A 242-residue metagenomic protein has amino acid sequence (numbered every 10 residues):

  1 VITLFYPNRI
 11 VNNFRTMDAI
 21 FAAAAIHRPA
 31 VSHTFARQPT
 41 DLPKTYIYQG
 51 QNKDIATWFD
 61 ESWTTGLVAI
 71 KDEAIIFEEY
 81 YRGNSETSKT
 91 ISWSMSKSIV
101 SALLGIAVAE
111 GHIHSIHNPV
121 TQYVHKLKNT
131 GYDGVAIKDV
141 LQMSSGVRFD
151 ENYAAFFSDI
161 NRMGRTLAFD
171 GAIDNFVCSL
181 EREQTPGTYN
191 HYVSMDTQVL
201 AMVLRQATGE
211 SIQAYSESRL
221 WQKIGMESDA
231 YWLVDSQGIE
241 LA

Functional and structural regions predicted by a protein language model:
V1-S85, E110-H114, L141, G171 (+1 more regions): N-terminal leader/targeting segments and the immediately adjacent pre-domain N-terminus
Y48-N52, S62-G66, S88-S96, I113 (+7 more regions): Solvent-exposed, acidic/flexible segments
K71-A74, G83-M95, P119-L127, Q142: Active-site-adjacent structural elements in enzyme catalytic domains
E73, I91-I116, V140, L200-L204: Active-site SXXK
A74-E79, N118-Q122, F156-T185, E210-D229: Short, charged, amphipathic alpha-helices and their helix-cap/turn boundaries
A74-I76, R82, V147-R148, T197 (+1 more regions): Solvent-exposed loop/turn segments at secondary-structure junctions within structured extracellular/periplasmic domains
E110-R148, S179, A207-A242: Active-site helix/loop module of the DD-peptidase/beta-lactamase fold, centered on the serine-lysine SxxK catalytic
T185-Y192, I239-A242: Solvent-exposed loop and edge beta-strand segments that line ligand/cofactor-binding and catalytic clefts
